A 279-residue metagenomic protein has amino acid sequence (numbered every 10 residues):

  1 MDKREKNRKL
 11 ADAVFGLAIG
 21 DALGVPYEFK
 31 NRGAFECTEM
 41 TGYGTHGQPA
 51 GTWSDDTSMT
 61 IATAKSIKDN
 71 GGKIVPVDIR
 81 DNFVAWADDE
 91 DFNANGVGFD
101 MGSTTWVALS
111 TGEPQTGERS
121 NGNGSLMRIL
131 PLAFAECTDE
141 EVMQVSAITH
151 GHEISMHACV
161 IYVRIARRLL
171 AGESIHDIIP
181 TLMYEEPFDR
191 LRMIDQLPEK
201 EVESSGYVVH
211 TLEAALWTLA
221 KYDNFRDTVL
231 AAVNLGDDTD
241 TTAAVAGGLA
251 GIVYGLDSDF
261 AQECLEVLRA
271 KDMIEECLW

Functional and structural regions predicted by a protein language model:
M1-W279: Structured, active/binding-site neighborhoods that engage oxygen-rich ligands
